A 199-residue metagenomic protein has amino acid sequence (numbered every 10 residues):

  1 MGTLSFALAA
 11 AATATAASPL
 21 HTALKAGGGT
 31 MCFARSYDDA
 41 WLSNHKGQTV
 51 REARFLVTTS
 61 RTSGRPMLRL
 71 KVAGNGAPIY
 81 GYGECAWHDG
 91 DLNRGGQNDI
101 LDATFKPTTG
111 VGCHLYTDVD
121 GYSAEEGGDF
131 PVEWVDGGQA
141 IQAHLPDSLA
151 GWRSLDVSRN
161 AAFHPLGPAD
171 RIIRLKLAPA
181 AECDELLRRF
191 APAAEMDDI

Functional and structural regions predicted by a protein language model:
M1-A9: Bacterial N-terminal signal peptides
T15-C32: N-terminal helix-cap/turn-to-beta initiation motif at the start of protein domains
G27-R65, E126-V135, L177, M196: Short, solvent-exposed loop/hinge segments that bridge or flank secondary-structure elements
G29-T30, Y82, G110, A180: Disulfide-stabilized extracellular ectodomain repeats and their linkers
N44-G90, P146-W152, H164-R171, E182 (+1 more regions): N-terminal glycine/threonine-rich, aromatic-flanked beta-hairpin/loop signature
R65-L145: Contiguous, well-ordered beta-strand patches that form the walls/edges of small beta-barrel/beta-sandwich domains
Y122-I199: Glycine-rich, aromatic-bearing surface loops/beta-hairpins
